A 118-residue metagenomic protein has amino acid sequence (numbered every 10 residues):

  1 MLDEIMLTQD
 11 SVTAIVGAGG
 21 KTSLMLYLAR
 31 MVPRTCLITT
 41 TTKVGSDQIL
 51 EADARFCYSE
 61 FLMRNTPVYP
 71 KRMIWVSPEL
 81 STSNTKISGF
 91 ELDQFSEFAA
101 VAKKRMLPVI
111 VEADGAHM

Functional and structural regions predicted by a protein language model:
M1-L7: Pre-Walker A adenine-sensing motif
E4, Y27-L28, R64-N65, E97-A100: A generic local secondary-structure boundary/capping motif
T8-Q9, Y69, K103-R105: Short loop/turn elements that form and flank the Walker-type P-loop nucleotide-binding site in RecA-like NTPase cores
D10-A14, T35-L37, R72-W75, P108-I110: Residue-level preference for the first positions of well-ordered beta-strands
V12-R30: Glycine-rich phosphate-binding P-loop
G19, T41-V44, D114-G115: Short, ordered loop/turn segments at secondary-structure junctions
A29-S81, T85: N-terminal phosphate/diphosphate-binding loop that engages ATP/GTP or pyrophosphate donors across diverse enzyme folds
S77-M118: Phosphate-binding/switch loop-helix module in NTP-utilizing enzymes
